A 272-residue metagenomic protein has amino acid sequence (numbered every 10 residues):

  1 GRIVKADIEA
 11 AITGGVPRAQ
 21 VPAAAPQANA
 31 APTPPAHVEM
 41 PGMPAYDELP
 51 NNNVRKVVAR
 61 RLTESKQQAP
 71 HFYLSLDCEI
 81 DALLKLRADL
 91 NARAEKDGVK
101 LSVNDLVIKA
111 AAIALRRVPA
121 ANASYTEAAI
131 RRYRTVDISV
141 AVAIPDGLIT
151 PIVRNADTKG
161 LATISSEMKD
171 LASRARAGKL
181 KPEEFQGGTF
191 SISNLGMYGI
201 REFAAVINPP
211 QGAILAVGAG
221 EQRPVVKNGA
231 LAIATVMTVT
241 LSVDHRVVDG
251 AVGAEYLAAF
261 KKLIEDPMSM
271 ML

Functional and structural regions predicted by a protein language model:
R2, A6-L272: C-terminal catalytic/motor cores of large multi-domain enzyme assemblies
